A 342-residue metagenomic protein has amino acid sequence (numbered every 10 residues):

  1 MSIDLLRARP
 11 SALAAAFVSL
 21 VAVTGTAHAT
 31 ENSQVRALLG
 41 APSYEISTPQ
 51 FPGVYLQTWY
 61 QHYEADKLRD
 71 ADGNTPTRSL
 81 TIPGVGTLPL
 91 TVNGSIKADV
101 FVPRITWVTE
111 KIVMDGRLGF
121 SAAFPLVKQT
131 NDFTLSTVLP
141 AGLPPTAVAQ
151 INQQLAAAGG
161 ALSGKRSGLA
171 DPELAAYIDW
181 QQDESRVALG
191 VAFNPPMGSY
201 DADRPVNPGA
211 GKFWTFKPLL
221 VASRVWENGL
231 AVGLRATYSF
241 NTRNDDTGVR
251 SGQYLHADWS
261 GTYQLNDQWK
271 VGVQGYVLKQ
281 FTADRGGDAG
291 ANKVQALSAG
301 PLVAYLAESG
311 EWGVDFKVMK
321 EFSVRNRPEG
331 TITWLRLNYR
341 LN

Functional and structural regions predicted by a protein language model:
T30-S33, E45-G53, A65-R69, T109-G119 (+7 more regions): Short loop/turn motifs that connect adjacent beta-strands in outer-membrane beta-barrel proteins
S33, P76-R78, N244-N342: Outer membrane beta-barrel transmembrane domains
A37, L56-H62, F120-K128, L189-M197 (+5 more regions): Transmembrane beta-barrel strands of outer-membrane/channel proteins
S43-Y44, T87-N93, A158-S163, D203-P208 (+3 more regions): Extracellular loop and loop/strand-boundary signature of outer-membrane beta-barrel proteins
P52, S95-P103, L135, S167-P172 (+4 more regions): Residues that define the transmembrane beta-barrel architecture of outer-membrane proteins
H62, W107-T109, I178-W180, L220 (+5 more regions): Residue-level signature of outer-membrane beta-barrel architecture
P103-I105, L174-A176, L189-V191, P218-L220 (+4 more regions): Membrane-embedded beta-strands of outer-membrane beta-barrel proteins, especially the hydrophobic/small aromatic
I112-G119, P125-N244, V249-R250, N342: Outer-membrane pore/translocation modules
